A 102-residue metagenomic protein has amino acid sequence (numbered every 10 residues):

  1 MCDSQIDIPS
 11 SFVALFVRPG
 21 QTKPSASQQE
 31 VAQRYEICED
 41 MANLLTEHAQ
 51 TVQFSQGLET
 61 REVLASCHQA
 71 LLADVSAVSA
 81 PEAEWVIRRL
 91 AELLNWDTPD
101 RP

Functional and structural regions predicted by a protein language model:
M1-G57, E62-P102: Charged, amphipathic alpha-helical regulatory modules used for macromolecular assembly or allosteric control
